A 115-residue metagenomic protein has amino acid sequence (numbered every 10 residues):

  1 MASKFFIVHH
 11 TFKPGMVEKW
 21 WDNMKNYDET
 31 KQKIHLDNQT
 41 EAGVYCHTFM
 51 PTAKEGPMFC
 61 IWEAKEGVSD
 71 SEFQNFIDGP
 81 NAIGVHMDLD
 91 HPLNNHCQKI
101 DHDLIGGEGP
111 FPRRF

Functional and structural regions predicted by a protein language model:
M1-P57, E63-N75, L93-F115: Short S/T/G/P-rich N-terminal loop/turn motif that feeds into the first structured element of a domain
D78-D88: A common structural junction motif
